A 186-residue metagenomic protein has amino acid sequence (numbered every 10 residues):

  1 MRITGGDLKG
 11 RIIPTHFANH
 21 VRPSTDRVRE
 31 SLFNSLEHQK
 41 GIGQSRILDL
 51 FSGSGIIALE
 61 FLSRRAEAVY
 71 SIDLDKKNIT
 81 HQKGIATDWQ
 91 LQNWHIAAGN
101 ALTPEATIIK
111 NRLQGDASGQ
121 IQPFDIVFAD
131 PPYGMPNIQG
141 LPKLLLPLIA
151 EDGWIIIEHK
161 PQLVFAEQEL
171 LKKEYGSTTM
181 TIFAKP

Functional and structural regions predicted by a protein language model:
M1-P186: Class I S-adenosyl-L-methionine-dependent methyltransferase catalytic core
